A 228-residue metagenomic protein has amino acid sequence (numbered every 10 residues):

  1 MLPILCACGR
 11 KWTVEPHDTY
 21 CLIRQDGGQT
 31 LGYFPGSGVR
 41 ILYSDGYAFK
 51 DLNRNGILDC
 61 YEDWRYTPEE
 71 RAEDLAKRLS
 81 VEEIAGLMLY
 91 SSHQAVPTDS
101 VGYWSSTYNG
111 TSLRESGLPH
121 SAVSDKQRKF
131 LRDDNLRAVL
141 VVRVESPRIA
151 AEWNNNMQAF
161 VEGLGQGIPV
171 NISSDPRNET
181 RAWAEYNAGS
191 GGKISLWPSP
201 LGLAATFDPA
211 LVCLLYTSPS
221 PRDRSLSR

Functional and structural regions predicted by a protein language model:
M1-C6: Sec-dependent bacterial lipoprotein signal peptides
G9-A205, V212-L215: N-terminal hydrophobic targeting/anchoring segments and the immediately downstream early-domain regions of hydrolases
Y216-P221: Conserved small/polar residues in nucleotide/adenosyl-binding loops
